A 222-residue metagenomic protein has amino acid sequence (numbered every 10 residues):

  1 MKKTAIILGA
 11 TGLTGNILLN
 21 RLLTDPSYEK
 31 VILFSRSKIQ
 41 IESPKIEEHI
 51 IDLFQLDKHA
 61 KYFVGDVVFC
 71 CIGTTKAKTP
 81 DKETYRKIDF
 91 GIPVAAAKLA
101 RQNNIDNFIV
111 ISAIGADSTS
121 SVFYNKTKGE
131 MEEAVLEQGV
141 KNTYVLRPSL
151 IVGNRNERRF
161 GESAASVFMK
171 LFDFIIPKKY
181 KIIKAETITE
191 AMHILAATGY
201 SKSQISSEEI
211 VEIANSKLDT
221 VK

Functional and structural regions predicted by a protein language model:
K3-D25: N-terminal Rossmann NAD(P)H-binding glycine-rich loop of SDR-like oxidoreductase domains
A5-I6, I46-Q102, D117, A196: NAD(P)H-binding glycine-rich loop region in Rossmannoid oxidoreductase-like domains and their noncatalytic homologs
L8, F34, C71-I72, F108-I114 (+1 more regions): SDR active-site strand-loop-helix element
I32-Q40: Short, polar loop motifs at secondary-structure junctions
K82, K87-I88, V94-E130, E137 (+1 more regions): Conserved Rossmann-fold NAD(P)-dependent oxidoreductase catalytic core, especially the SDR/UDP-sugar
S118-K217: Oxidoreductase cofactor-interface core, primarily capturing Rossmann-like NAD(P)-dependent enzymes
